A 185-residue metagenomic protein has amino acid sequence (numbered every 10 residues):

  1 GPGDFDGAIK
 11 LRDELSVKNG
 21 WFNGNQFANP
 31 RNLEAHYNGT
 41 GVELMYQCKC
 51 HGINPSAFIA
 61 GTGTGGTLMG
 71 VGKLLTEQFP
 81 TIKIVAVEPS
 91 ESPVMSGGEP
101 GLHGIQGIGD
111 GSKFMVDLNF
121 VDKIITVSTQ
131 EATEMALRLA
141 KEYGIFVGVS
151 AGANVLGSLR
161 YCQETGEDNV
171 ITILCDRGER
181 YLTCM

Functional and structural regions predicted by a protein language model:
G1-L11: A glycine-rich helix N-cap at a beta->alpha junction
I9, S16-G20, T76-V149, E164 (+1 more regions): Active-site/ligand-binding loops adjacent to catalytic centers
N19-T62, L74, L118, Q130-I145: Active-site/ligand-binding-proximal alpha/beta "capping" segment
N25-F27, G61, A86-E88, I171-D176: Short beta-strand segments
I53, A57, I82, I145-V147 (+2 more regions): Terminal helix/beta-alpha structural elements that buttress the NAD(P)+-binding lobe
G61-G72, S150-S158, Y181: Short glycine/serine/threonine-rich phosphate/pyrophosphate-binding segments that cradle anionic phosphate groups
G72-F79, L156-G166: Alpha-helix C-terminal capping segments
L159-M185: Phosphate-binding loop/pocket of nucleotide- and phosphate-handling active sites
